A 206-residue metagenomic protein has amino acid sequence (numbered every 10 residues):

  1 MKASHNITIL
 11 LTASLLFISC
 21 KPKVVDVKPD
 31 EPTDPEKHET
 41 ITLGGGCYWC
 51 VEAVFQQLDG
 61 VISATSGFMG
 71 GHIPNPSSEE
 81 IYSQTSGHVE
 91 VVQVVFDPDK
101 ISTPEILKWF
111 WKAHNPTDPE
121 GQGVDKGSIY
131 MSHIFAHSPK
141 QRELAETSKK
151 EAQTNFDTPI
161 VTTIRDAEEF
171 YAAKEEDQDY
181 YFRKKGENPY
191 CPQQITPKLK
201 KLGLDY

Functional and structural regions predicted by a protein language model:
M1-V27: Bacterial Sec-dependent N-terminal signal peptides
C20-Y206: Flexible coil/turn and secondary-structure edge motifs
